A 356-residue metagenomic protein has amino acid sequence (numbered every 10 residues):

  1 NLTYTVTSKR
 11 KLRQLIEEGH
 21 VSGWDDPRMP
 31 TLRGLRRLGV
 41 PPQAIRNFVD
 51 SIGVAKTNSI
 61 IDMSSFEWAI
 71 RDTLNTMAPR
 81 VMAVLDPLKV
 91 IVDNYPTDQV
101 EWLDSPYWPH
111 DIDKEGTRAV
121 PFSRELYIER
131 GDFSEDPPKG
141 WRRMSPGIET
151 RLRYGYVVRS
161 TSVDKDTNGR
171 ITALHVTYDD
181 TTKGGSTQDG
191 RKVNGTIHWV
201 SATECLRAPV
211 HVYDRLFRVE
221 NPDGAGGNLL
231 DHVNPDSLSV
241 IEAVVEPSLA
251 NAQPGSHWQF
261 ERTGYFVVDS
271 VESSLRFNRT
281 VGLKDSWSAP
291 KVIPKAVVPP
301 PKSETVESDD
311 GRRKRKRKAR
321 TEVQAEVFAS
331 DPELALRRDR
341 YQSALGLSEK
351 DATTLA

Functional and structural regions predicted by a protein language model:
L2-E322: Polyanion-binding catalytic cores of nucleic-acid enzymes and NTP/SAM-utilizing transferases
G311-A356: Charged, compositionally biased, marginally structured helical/coil segments
